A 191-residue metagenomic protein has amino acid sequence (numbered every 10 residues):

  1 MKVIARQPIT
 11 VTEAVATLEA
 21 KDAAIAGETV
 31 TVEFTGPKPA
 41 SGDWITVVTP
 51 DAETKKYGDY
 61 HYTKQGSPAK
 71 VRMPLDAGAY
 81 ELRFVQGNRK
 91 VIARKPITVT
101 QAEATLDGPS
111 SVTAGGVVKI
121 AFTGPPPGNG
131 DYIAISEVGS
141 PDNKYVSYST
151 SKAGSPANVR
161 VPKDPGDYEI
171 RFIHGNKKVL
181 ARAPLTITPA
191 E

Functional and structural regions predicted by a protein language model:
M1-E191: Extended, solvent-exposed regions of the mature portions of secreted/cell-surface glycoproteins
